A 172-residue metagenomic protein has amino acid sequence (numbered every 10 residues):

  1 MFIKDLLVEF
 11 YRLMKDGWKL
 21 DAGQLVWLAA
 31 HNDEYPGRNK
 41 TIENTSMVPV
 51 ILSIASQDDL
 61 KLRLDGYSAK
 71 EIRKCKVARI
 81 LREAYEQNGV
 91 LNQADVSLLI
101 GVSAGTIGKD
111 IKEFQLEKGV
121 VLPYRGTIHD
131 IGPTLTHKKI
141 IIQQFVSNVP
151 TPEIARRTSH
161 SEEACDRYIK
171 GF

Functional and structural regions predicted by a protein language model:
M1-F172: Long, charge-rich, low-complexity intrinsically disordered regions
